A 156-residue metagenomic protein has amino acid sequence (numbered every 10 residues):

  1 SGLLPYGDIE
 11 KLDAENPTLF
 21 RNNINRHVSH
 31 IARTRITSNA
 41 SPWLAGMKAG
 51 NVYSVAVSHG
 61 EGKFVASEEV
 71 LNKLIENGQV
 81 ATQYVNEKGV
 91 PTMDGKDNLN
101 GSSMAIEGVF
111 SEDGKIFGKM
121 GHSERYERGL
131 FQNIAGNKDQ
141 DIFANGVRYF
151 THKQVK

Functional and structural regions predicted by a protein language model:
S1-A40: Cysteine-nucleophile active-site neighborhood
I36-K156: C-terminal and late-domain segments of enzyme folds
